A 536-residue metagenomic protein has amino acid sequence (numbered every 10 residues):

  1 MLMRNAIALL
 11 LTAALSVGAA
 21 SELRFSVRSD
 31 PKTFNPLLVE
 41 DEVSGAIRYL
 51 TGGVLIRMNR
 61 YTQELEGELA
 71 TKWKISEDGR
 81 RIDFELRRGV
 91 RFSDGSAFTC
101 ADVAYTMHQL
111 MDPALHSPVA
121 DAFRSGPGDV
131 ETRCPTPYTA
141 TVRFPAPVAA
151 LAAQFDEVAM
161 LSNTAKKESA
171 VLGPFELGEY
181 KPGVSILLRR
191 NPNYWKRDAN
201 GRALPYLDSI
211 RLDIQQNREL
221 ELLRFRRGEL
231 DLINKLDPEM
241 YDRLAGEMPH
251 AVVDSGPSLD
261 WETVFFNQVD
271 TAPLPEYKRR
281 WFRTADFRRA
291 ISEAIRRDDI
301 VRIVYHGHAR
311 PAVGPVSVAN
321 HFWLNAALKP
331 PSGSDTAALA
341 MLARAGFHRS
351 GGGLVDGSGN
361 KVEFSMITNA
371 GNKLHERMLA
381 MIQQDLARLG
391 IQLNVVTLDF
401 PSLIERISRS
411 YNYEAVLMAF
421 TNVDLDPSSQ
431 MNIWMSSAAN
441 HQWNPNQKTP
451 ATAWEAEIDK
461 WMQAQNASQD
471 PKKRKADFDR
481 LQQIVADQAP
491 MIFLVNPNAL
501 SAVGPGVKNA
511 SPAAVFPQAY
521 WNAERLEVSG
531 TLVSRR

Functional and structural regions predicted by a protein language model:
M1-M3: N-terminal secretory signal peptides that target proteins for export/translocation
N5-S16: Bacterial N-terminal signal peptides
A20-E22, R28-S29, L50, E68-A70 (+11 more regions): Extracytoplasmic
S26-E77, H108, L115, A170: N-terminal lobe/hinge region of extracytoplasmic solute-binding protein
S29-A46, L69-T71, S96, V119 (+4 more regions): A structural "hinge/loop" feature
Y61, R87-P118, T132-C134, P174-H306 (+5 more regions): Extracytoplasmic/periplasmic ligand-capture domains
E85, P118-T164, E179-K181: Surface-exposed binding/hinge segments that line and control ligand-binding clefts or catalytic entry sites
L494: Active-site-proximal polar cores
